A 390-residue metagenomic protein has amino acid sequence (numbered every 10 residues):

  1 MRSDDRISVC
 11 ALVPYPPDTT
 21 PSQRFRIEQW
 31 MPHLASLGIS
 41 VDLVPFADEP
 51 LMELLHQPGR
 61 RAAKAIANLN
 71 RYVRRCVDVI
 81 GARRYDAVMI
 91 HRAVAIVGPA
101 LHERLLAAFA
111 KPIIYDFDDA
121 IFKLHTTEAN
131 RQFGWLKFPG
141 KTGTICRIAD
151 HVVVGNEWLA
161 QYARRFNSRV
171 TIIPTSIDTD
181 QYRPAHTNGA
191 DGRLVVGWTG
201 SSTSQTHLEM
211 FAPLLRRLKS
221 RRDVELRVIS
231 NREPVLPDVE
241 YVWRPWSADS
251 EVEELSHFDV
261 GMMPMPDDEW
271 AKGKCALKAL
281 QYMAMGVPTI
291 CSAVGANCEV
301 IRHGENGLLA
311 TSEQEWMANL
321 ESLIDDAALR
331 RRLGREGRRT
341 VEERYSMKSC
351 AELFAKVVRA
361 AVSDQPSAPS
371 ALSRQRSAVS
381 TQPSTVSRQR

Functional and structural regions predicted by a protein language model:
S3, M347-P366: C-terminal alpha-helical cap of glycosyltransferases
P17-H33, L37, D42-L43, I177-Y182 (+1 more regions): Conserved catalytic-core segment of nucleotide-activated headgroup transferases in glycan assembly
V73-R84, V97-Y115, I121-K123, Q132-V152: Membrane-proximal helix-turn-helix segments that form the acceptor-binding/catalytic region of lipid-linked
D86, D150, L255-G273, V287-P288: Acidic donor-binding loop of glycosyltransferase active sites
W158, S176: Carbohydrate-associated surface elements
Q281-C291: Short hydrophobic beta-strand element within catalytic cores of glycosyltransferases and related nucleotide-activated
R302-Q314, S322-A328: Conserved acidic donor-binding segment of nucleotide-sugar-dependent glycosyltransferases
S322, L329-R344, C350-K356: A short, well-ordered alpha-helix in the C-terminal region of glycosyltransferases
